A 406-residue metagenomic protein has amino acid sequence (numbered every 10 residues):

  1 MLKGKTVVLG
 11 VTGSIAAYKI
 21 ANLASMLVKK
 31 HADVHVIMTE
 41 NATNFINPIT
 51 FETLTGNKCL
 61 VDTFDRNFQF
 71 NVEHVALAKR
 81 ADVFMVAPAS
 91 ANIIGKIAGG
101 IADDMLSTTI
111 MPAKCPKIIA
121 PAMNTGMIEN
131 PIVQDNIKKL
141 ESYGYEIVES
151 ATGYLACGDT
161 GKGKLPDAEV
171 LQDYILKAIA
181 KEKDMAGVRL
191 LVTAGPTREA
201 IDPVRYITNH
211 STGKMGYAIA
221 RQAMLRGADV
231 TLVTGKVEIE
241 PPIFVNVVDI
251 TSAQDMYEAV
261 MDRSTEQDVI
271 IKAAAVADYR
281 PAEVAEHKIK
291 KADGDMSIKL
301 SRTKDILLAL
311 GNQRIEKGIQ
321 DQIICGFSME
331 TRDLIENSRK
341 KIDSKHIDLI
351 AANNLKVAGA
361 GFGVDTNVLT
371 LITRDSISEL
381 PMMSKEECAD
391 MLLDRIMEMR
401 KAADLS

Functional and structural regions predicted by a protein language model:
M1-I118, N124-G213, Y217-S406: A cross-family phosphate/adenosyl-ligand binding-site feature
